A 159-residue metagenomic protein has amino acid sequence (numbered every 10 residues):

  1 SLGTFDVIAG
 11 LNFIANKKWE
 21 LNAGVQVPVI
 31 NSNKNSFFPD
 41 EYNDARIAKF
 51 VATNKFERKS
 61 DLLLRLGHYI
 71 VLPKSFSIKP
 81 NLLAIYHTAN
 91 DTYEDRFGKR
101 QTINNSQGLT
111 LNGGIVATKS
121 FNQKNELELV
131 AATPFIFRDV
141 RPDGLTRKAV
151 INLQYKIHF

Functional and structural regions predicted by a protein language model:
S1-K55: Outer-membrane pore/translocation modules
D40-F159: Outer membrane beta-barrel transmembrane domains
